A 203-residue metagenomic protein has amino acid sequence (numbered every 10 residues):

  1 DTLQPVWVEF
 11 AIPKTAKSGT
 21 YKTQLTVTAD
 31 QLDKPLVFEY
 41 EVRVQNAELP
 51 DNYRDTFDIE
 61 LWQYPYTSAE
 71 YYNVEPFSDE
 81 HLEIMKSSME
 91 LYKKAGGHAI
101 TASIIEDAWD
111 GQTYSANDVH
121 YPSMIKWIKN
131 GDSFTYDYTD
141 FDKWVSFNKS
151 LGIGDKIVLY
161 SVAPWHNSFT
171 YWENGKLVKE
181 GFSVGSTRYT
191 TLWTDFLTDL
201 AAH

Functional and structural regions predicted by a protein language model:
D1-V37: Ligand-binding face of N-terminal immunoglobulin V-set domains in extracellular IgSF glycoproteins
A11, K22-A29, E39-H203: Aromatic-lined carbohydrate-binding surfaces of glycoside hydrolases
